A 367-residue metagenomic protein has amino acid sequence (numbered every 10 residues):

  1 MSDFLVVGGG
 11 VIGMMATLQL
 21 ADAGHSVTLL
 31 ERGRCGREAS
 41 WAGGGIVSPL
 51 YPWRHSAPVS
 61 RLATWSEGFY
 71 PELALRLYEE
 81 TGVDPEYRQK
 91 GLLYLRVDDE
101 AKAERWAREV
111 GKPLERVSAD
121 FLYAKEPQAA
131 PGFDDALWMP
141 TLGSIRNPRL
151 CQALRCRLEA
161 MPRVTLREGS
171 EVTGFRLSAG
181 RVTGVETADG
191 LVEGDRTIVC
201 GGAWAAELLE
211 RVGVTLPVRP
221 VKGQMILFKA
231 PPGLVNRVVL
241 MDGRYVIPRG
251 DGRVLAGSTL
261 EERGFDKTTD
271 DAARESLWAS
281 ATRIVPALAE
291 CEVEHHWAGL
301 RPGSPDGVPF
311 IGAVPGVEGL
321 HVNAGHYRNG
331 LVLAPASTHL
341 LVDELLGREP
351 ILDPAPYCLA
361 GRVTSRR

Functional and structural regions predicted by a protein language model:
S2-L29: N-terminal Rossmann-like FAD-binding beta1-loop-alpha1 element of flavoenzymes
M15-A23, G45-V47, V83-R88, R181 (+2 more regions): Active-site substrate-recognition segment that forms the wall of the catalytic cavity or substrate channel
A21-G43: Glycine-rich FAD pyrophosphate-binding loop
G45-K125, S280-T282: Dinucleotide-binding Rossmann-like beta1-alpha1 core, especially the glycine-rich loop that anchors the ADP
R61-T64, Y94-A101, W138-C156, T268-A273 (+1 more regions): Short beta-strand to alpha-helix junction loop
G82-Y94, R108-M161, T183, T259-R263 (+2 more regions): Helix-loop-beta segment of a Rossmann-like dinucleotide-binding subdomain
L137-R196, A206: Helical element adjacent to the flavin cofactor pocket in flavoenzyme catalytic cores
V285-R367: C-terminal catalytic lobe of FAD-dependent flavoproteins
